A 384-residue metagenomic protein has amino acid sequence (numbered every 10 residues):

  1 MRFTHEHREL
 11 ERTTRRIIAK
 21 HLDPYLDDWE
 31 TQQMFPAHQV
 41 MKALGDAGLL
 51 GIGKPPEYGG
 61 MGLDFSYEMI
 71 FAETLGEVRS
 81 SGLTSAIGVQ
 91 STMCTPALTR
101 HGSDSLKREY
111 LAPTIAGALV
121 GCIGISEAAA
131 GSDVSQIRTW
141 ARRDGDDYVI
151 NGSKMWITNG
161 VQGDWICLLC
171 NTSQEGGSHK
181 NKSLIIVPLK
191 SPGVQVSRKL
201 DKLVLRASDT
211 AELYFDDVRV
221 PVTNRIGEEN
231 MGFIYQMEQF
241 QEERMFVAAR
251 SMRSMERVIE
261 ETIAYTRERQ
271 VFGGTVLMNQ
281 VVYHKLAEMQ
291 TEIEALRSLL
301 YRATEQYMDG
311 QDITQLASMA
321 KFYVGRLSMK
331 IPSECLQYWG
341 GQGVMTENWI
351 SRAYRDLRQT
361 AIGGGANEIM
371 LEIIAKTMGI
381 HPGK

Functional and structural regions predicted by a protein language model:
M1-S81, G88, H101-L106, P113-A118 (+5 more regions): Alpha-helical interface subdomain recognition
I87-G88, T114, A129-S132, W156-N159 (+2 more regions): Short Gly/Pro-enriched turn/cap motifs at secondary-structure boundaries
T92-H101: Helix-loop "lid/cap" segments that line or gate small-molecule binding pockets
T92-M93, A118, V134-Q136, V161-G163 (+3 more regions): Short, solvent-exposed loop/turn segments at the edges of secondary structure
G117-I125, L169: A short, Trp-centered hydrophobic/proline-enriched beta-strand micro-motif
Q136, K190-P221: Flexible, small-/acidic-enriched active-site or ligand-binding loops
R138, D146-D147, N151-V196: A short core secondary-structure module
H179-N181, V196-R198, V222-E229: Short, charged, solvent-exposed linker or helix-capping segments at domain edges/interfaces that act as flexible hinges
